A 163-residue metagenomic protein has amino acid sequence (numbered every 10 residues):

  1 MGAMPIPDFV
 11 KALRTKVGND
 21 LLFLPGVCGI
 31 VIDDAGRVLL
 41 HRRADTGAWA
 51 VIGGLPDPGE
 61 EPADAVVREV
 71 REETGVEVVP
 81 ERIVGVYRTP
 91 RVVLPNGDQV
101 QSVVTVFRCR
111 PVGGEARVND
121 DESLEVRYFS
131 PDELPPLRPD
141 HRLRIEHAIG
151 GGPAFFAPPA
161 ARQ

Functional and structural regions predicted by a protein language model:
M1-C28: Acidic, metal-coordinating catalytic segment for phosphate/diphosphate chemistry, firing primarily on the Nudix
L24, D33, A44-T46, V51 (+2 more regions): Short connector loops at helix/strand junctions that flank enzyme active sites, especially segments positioning acidic
L24-G26, A35, S123: A structure-centric signal for secondary-structure junctions around beta-strands
C28-I30, R37, V106-R108: Residues embedded in well-ordered beta-strands
D33-E73: Conserved Nudix-box catalytic region and its N-terminal flanking loop in Nudix hydrolases and closely related
D34, I83-V86: Residue-level recognition of beta-strand microenvironments
P56-P80, T89-R144: Unchanged
H147-Q163: Charged phosphate-binding loop/patch that engages nucleotide di/tri-phosphates or the phosphate backbone of nucleic
